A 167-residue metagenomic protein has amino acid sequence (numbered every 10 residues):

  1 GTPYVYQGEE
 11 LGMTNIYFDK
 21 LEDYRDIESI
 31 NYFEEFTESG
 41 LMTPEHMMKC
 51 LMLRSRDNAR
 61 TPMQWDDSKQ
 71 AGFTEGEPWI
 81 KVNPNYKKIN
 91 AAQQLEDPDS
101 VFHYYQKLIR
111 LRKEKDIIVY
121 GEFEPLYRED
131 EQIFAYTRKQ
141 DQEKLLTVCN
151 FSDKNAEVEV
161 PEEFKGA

Functional and structural regions predicted by a protein language model:
G1-E157: Loop/helix patches that line or flank the sugar-binding groove of alpha-linked glycan CAZymes
P161-A167: Solvent-exposed beta-hairpin/edge-strand motifs
